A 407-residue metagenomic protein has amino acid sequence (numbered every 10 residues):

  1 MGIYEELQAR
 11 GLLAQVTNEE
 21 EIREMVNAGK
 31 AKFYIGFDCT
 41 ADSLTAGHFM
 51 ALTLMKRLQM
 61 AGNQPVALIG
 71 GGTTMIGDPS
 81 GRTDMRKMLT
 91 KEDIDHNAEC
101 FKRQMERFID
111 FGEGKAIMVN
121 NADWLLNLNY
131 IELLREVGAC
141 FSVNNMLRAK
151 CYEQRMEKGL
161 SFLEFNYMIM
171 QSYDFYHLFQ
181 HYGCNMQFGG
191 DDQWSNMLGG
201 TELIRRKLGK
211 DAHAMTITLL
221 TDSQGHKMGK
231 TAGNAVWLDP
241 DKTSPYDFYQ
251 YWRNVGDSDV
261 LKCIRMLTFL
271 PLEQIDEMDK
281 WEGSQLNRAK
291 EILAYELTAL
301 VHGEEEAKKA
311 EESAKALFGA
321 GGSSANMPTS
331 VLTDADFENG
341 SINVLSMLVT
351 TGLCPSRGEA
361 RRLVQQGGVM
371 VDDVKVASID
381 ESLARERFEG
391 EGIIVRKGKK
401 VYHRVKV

Functional and structural regions predicted by a protein language model:
M1-Q193, L198-T201, L208-H213, H226 (+1 more regions): NTP-dependent nucleotidyl-transfer catalytic core
I204-V407: Conserved nucleotide- and phosphate/pyrophosphate-binding catalytic cores in adenylate/nucleotidyl-handling enzymes
